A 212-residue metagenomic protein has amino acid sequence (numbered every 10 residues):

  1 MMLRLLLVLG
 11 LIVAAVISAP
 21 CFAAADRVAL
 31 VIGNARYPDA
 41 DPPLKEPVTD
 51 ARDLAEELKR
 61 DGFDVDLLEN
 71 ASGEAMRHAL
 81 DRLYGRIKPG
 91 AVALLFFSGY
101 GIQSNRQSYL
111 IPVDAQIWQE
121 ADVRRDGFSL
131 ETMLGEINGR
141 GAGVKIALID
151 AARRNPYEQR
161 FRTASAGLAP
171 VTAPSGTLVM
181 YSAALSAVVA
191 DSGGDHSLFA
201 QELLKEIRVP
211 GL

Functional and structural regions predicted by a protein language model:
M2-Y109, D114-Q119, Q159: Boundary/activation segment at the start of structured domains
D26-R27, F63, A142-V144, P174-T177: Short glycine-/polar-rich loops that comprise or flank the Walker A/P-loop and associated switch/sensor motifs
R27-A29, V209-L212: Caspase-like cysteine protease fold
N34, A151, S182-A184: Fold-independent oxyanion-binding glycine-rich loops and adjacent beta-strand/coil segments at enzyme active sites
A55-K59, A169-P174: Short, conserved catalytic or adaptor-binding loops enriched in Gly and charged residues
E74-S98, I102-R160, D191-F199, L204 (+1 more regions): Caspase-like (clan CD) cysteine peptidase catalytic core
Q159-G167: Short, surface-exposed loop/helix-turn segments at secondary-structure junctions that function as lids/hinges flanking
P174-E202: The feature captures the short pre-catalytic strand/loop hairpin that immediately precedes and shapes the active-site
